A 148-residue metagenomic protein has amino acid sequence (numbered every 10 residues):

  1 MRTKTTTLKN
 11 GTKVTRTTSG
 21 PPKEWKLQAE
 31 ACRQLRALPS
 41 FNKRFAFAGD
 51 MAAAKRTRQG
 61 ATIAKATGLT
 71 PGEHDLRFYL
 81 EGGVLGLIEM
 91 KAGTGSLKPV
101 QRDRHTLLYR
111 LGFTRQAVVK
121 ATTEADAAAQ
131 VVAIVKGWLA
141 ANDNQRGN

Functional and structural regions predicted by a protein language model:
M1-N148: Catalytic phosphate/metal-binding cores of nucleic-acid and nucleotide-processing enzymes, i.e., regions that mediate
